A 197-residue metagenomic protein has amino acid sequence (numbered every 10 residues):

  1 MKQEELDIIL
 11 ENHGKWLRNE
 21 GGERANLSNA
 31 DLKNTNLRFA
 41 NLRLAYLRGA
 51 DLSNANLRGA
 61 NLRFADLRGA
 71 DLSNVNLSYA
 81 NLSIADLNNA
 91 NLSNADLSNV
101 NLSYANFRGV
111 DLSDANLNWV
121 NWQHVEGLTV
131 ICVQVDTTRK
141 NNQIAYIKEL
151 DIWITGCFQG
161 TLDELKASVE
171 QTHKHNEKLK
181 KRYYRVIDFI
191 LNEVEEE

Functional and structural regions predicted by a protein language model:
M1-N26, E126-E197: N-terminal capping/linker segments that flank leucine-rich repeat
E11, R18-N141: Tandem repeat scaffolds
